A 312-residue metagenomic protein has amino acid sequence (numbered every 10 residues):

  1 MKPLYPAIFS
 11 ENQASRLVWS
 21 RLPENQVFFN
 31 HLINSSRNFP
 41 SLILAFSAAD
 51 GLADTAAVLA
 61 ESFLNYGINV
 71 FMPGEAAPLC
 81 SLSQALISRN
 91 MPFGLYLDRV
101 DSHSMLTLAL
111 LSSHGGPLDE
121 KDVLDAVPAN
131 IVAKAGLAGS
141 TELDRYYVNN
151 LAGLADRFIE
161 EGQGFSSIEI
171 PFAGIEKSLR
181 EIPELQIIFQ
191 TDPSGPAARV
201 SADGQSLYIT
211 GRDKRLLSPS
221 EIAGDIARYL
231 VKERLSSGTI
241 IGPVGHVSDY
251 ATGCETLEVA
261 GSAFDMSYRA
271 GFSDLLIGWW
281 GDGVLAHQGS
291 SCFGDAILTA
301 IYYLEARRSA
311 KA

Functional and structural regions predicted by a protein language model:
M1-A7, E11, R89-F93, R99-V100 (+2 more regions): Phosphate-moiety recognition in structured ligand-binding domains
M1-L32, L106-P196: Gly/Ser/Thr-enriched, mixed-charge loops and adjacent short helices that form phosphate/oxyanion-binding elements
S20-V27, D54, V58, A77 (+7 more regions): Conserved active-site and cofactor/substrate-binding residues in soluble primary-metabolism enzymes
N30-L108, V148, A152-G153, A173-G174 (+3 more regions): N-terminal small/polar loop signature for handling phosphorylated ligands or for N-terminal nucleophile
N34-R37, I68, V132, G153-E160 (+6 more regions): Generic secondary-structure signature for well-ordered alpha-helical cores
F39-A48, Q163-F172, G238-V244: Short glycine-rich phosphate-binding loop at a beta-alpha junction
L97, S102-E120, D125, A129-K134 (+1 more regions): Replace "Mg2+/Mn2+-dependent" with "divalent metal-dependent
A202-Q205, G211-R215, D225, K232-A312: Phosphate-binding and adjacent anionic-ligand microenvironments
